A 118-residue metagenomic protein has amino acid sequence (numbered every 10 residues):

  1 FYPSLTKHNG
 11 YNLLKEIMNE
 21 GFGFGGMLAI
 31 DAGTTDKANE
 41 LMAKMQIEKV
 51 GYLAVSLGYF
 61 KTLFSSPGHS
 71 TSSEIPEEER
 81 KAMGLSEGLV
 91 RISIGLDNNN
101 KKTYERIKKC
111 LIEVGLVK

Functional and structural regions predicted by a protein language model:
F1-Q46, Y52-K61, I75-A82: Conserved small-domain helix->loop->beta segment predominantly found in fold-type I
T35-D36, E40, K44, A54 (+1 more regions): PLP-dependent enzyme catalytic core of the Aspartate aminotransferase-like
